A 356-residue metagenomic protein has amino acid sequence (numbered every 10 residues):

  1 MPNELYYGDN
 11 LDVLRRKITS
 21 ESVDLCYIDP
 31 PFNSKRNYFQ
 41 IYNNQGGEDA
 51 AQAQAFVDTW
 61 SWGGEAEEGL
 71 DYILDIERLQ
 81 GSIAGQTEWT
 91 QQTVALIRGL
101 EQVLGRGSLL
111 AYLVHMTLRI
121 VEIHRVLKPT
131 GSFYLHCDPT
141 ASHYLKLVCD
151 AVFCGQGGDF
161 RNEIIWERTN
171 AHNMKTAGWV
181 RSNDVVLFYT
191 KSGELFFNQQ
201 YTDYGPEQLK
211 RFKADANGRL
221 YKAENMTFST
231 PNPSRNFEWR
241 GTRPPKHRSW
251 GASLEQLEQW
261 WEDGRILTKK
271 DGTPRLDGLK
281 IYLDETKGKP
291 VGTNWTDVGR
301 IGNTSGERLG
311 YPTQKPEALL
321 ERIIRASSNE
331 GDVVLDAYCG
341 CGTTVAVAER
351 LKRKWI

Functional and structural regions predicted by a protein language model:
M1-I356: Core catalytic lobe of class I
